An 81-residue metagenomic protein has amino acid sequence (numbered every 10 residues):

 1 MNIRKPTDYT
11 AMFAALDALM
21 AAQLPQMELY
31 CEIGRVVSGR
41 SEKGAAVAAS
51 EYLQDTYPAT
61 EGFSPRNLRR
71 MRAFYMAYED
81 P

Functional and structural regions predicted by a protein language model:
M1-P81: Basic, low-complexity intrinsically disordered segments
